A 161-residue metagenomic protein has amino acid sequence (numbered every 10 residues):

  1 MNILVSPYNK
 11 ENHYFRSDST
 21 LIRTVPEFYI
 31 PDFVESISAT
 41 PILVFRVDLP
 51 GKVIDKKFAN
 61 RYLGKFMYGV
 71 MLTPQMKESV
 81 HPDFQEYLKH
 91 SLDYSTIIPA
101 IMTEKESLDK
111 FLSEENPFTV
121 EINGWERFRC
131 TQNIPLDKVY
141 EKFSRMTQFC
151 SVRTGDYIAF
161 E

Functional and structural regions predicted by a protein language model:
M1-Y157: Catalytic-core "active-site belt" of small-molecule-metabolizing enzymes, emphasizing His/Asp/Glu-rich regions
